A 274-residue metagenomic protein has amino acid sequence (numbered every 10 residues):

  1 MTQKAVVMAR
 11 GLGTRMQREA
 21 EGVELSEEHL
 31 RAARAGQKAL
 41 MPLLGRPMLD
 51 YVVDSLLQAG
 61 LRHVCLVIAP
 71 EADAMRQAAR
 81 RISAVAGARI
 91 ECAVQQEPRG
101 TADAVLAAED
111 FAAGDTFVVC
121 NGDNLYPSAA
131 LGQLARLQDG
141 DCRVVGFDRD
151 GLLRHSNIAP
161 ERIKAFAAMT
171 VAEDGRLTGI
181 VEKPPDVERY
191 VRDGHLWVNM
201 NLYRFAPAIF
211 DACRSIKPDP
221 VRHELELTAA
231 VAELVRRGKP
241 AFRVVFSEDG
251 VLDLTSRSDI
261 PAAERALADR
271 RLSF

Functional and structural regions predicted by a protein language model:
M1-A35, M41-V119, V221: Conserved N-terminal catalytic core of the sugar/cofactor nucleotidyltransferase
A5, I180-F274: Conserved alpha/beta core of the MobA/IspD/sugar-nucleotide pyrophosphorylase nucleotidyltransferase superfamily
M16, M75-A79, L134, C213 (+1 more regions): Hydrophobic packing residues within well-ordered alpha-helices of enzyme cores
A39, R89-E91, R176-G179, A241-R243: Conserved beta-strand segments of alpha/beta enzyme cores
L40, M169-V171, V244: A structural signal for short hydrophobic beta-strand segments in well-ordered beta-sheet cores
V105-F111, N157-I163, S258-A262: Short, surface-exposed amphipathic charged segments that create phosphate/polyanion-binding patches used for binding
G122-L125: The conserved acidic donor/metal-binding loop of glycosyltransferases
P127-A212: Conserved core of the sugar-phosphate nucleotidyltransferase
